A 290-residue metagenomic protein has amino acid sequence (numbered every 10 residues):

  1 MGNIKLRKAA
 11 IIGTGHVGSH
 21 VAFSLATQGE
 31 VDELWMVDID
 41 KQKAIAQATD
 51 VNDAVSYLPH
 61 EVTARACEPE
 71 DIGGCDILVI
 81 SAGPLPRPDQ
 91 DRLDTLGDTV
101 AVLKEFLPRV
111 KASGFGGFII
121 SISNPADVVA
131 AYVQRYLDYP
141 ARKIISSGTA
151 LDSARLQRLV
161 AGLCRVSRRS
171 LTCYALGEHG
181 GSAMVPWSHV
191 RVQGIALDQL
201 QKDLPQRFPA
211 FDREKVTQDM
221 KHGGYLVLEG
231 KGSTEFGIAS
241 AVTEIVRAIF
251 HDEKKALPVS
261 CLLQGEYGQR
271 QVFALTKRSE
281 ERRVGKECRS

Functional and structural regions predicted by a protein language model:
T14-G15: Glycine-rich Rossmann-fold phosphate-binding loop(s) that bind the pyrophosphate of adenine dinucleotide cofactors
G18-S19: N-terminal Rossmann-fold NAD(P) dinucleotide-binding loop
L25: Aromatic pocket-lining residues of Rossmann-like dinucleotide-binding sites
E33, V37-C75, Q90: Conserved N-terminal Rossmann-fold NAD(P) cofactor-binding segment
A82-P84: Conserved NAD(P)H cofactor-binding loop of Rossmann-fold oxidoreductase domains
D91-L159: Rossmann-like NAD(P)(H) cofactor-binding subdomain of soluble oxidoreductases
L137-K143, D152-E281: C-terminal substrate-binding/catalytic lobe of Rossmann-fold NAD(P)-dependent dehydrogenases
E281-C288: Conserved small/polar residues in nucleotide/adenosyl-binding loops
